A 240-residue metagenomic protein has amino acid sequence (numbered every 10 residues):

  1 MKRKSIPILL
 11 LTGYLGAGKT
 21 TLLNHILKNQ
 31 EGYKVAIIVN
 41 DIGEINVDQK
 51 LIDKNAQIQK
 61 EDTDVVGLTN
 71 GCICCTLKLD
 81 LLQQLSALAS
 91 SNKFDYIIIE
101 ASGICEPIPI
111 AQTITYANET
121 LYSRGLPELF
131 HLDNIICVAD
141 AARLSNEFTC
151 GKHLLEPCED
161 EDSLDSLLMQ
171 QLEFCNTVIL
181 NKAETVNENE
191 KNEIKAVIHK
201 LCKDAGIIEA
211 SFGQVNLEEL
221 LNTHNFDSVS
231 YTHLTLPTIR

Functional and structural regions predicted by a protein language model:
M1-K2, M169: Short boundary motifs at domain starts and secondary-structure transition points
R3-L9, A17, T21-D165: Nucleotide-state-sensitive switch-loop elements of NTP-binding domains
T12: Residues at the beta-strand->loop junction immediately N-terminal to the Walker
P157-L234: C-terminal accessory "lid"/substrate-recognition subdomains
T235-R240: A short, hydrophobic C-terminal helix/tail in secreted or cell-surface proteins
